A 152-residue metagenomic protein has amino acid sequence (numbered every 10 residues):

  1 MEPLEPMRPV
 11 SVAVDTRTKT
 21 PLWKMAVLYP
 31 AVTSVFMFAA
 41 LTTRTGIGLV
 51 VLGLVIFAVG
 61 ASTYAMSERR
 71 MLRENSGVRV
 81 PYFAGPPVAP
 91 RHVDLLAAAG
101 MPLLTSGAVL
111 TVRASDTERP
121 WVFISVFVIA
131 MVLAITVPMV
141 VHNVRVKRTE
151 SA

Functional and structural regions predicted by a protein language model:
M1-L28, Y82, P86, M139-A152: Cytosolic-side membrane-entry/anchor segment at the start of a transmembrane helix
K19-P30, A89-L103: Select subsegments of transmembrane alpha-helices in polytopic membrane proteins, especially boundary-proximal
T33-M37, I56-Y64, L104-G107, M131-M139: Helical transmembrane-bundle signal
S34-T45, A98-M131: Alpha-helical transmembrane segments and their membrane-interface junctions in multi-pass membrane proteins
G46-A61, V126-A130: Alpha-helical transmembrane segments
V59-V78, H142-R145: Membrane-water interface of transmembrane alpha-helices
S62, I124-A152: Alpha-helical transmembrane segments and their immediate juxtamembrane interface regions
R69-M101: Loop-to-transmembrane helix junctions at the membrane interface
